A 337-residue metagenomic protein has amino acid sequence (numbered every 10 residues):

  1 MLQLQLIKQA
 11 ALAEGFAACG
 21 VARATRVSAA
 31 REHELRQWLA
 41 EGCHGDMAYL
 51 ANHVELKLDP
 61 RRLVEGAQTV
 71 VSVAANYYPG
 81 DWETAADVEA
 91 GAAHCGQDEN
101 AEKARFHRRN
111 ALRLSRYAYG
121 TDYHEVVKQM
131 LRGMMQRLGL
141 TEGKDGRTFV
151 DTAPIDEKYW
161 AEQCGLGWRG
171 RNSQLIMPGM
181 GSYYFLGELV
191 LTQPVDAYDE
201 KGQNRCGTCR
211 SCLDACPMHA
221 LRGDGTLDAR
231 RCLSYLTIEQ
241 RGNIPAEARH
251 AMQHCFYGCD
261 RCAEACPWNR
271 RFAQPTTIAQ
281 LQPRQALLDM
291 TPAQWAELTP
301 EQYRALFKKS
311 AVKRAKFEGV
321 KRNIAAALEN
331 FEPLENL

Functional and structural regions predicted by a protein language model:
M1-R205, I244, Q253-H254: Auxiliary alpha/beta "docking" domains used to position bulky ligands
T192-V195, R231-Q240: A short, charged helix-loop
S211-Y235, M252-A279: Iron-sulfur cluster-binding cysteine motifs and their immediate structural context in ferredoxin-like electron-transfer
L236, Q240-Y257, L288-K313: Short Fe-S-cluster ligation motifs
C266, R270, Q274-A296, P300: Conserved Radical SAM active-site core
A305-K308, K313-F331: Long, compositionally biased charged/polar accessory segments in the mid-to-C-terminal portions of proteins
